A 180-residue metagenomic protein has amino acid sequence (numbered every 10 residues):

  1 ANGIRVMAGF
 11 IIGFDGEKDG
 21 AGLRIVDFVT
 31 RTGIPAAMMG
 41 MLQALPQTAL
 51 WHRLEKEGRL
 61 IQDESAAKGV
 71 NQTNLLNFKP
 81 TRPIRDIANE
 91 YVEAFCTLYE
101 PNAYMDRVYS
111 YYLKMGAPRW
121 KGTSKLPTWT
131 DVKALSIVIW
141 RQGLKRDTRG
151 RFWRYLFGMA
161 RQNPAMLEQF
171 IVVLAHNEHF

Functional and structural regions predicted by a protein language model:
A1-L135, Q142-G143: A structural motif corresponding to the C-terminal lobe/cap of the Radical SAM core domain
V132-F180: Terminal or standalone catalytic/regulatory effector modules within metabolic enzymes and repeat proteins
